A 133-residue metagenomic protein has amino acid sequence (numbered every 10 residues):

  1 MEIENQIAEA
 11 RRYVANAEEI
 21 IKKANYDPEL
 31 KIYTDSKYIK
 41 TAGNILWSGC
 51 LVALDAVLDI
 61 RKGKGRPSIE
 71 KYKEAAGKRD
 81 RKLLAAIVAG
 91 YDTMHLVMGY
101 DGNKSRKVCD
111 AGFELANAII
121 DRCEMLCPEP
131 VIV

Functional and structural regions predicted by a protein language model:
M1-V133: Terminal alpha-helical segments
